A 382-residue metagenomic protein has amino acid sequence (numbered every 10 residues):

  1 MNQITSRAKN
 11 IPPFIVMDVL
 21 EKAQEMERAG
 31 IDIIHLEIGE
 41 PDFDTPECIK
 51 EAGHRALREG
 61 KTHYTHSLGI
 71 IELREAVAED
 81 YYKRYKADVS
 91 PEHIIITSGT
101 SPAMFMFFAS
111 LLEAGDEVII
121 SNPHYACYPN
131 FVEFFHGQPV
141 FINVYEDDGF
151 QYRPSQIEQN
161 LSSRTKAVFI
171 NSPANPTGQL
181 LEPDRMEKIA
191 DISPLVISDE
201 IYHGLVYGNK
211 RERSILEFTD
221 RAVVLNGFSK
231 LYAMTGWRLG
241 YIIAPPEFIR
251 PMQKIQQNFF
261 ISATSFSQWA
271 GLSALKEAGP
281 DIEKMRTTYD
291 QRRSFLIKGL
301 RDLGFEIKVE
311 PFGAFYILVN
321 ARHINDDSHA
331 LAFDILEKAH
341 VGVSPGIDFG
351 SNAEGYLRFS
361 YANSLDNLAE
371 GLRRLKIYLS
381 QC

Functional and structural regions predicted by a protein language model:
I4, N10, F14-V19, Q24-D32 (+4 more regions): PLP-dependent class I/II
Y64-T97: Conserved N-terminal alpha-helix of the aminotransferase class I/II PLP-enzyme fold
